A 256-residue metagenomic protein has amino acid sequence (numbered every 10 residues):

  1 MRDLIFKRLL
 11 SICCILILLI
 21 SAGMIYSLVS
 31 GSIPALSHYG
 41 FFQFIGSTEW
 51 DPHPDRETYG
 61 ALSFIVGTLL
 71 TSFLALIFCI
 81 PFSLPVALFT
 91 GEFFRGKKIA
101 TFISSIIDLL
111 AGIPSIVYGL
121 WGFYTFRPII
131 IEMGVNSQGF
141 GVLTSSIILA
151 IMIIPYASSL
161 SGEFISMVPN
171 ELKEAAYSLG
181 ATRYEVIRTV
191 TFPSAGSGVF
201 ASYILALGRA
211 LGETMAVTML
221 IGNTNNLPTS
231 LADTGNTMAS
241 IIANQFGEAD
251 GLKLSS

Functional and structural regions predicted by a protein language model:
M1-L4, R8, S30-A75, G96-A100 (+1 more regions): Periplasmic/extracellular loop-to-transmembrane helix junction in inner-membrane transport proteins
M1-Y26: N-terminal signal-anchor/first transmembrane alpha helix
D3, R95-T101, P169, E174-A201: Amphipathic cytosolic juxtamembrane alpha-helices at the membrane-cytosol interface of multi-pass membrane transporters
H38-Y59, Y118-M152, I221-G222: Membrane-interfacial helix termini and adjacent extracytoplasmic/periplasmic loops of multi-pass transporters
L74-I107, P128: Transmembrane-helix boundary motif in ABC transporter permease subunits
C79-F82, V86, I107-S115, F140-G162 (+2 more regions): Faces of alpha-helical transmembrane segments in polytopic inner-membrane proteins
L160-S161, R183-I221: Transmembrane alpha-helices
V217-S256: Interhelical loop and adjacent transmembrane-helix boundary motif in polytopic membrane transport permeases
